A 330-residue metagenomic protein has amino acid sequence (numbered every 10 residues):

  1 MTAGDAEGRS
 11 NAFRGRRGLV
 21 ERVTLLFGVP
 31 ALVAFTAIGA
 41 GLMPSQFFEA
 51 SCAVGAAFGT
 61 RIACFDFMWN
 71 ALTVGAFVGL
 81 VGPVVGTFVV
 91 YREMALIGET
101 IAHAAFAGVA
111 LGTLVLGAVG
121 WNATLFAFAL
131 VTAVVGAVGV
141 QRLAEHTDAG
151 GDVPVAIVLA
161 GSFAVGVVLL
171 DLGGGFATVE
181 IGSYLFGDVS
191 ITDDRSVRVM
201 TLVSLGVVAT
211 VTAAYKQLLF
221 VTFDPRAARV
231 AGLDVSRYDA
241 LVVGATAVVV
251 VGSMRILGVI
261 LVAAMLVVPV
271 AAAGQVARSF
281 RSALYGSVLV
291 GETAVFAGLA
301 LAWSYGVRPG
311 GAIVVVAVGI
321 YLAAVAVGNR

Functional and structural regions predicted by a protein language model:
M1-F77: Membrane-interfacial amphipathic/re-entrant helices at transmembrane-helix boundaries
V29-V33, H103-T113, I157-L169, V235-V248 (+1 more regions): Small-residue-rich segments of transmembrane alpha-helices in multi-pass membrane proteins, especially helix faces
P44-C64, G120, G175-D194, L301: Membrane-interface helix termini and inter-helical loops of multi-pass transporters
A57, V155-L159, F163-T212: Transmembrane helix-bundle core of multi-pass membrane transporters and related energy-transducing complexes
D66-L80, N122-V134, T201-L205, G252-M265 (+1 more regions): Structural signature of hydrophobic alpha-helical transmembrane segments
L72-A76, F126-V131, V153-I157, V197-L202 (+3 more regions): Hydrophobic alpha-helical transmembrane segments
T87-F176, A273-G286, A302-P309, G328-N329: Short loop segments and helix-boundary regions at transmembrane helix junctions of multi-pass inner-membrane proteins
R198-P269: Helix-loop-helix "hairpin" substructures at the membrane interface of multi-pass membrane proteins
